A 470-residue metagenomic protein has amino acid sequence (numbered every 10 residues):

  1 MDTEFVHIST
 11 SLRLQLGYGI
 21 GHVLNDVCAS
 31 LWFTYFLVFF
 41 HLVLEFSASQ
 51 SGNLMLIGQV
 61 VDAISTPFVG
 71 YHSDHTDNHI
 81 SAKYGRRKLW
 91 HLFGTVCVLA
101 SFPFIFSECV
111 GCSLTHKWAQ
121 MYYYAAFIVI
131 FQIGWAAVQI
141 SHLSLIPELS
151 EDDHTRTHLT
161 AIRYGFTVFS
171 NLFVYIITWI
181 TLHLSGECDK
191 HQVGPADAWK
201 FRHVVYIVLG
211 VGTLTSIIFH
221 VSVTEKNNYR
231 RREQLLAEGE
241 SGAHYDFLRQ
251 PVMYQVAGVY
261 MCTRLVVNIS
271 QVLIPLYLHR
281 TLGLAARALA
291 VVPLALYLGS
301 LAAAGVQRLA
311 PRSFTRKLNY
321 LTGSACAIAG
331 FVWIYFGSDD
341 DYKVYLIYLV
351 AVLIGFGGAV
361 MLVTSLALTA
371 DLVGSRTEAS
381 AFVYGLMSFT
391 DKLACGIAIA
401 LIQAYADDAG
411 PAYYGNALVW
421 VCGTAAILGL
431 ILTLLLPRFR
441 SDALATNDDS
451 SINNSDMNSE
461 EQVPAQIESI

Functional and structural regions predicted by a protein language model:
D2-I470: Membrane-embedded alpha-helical bundles of multi-pass transporters/translocases, especially carrier/permease families
